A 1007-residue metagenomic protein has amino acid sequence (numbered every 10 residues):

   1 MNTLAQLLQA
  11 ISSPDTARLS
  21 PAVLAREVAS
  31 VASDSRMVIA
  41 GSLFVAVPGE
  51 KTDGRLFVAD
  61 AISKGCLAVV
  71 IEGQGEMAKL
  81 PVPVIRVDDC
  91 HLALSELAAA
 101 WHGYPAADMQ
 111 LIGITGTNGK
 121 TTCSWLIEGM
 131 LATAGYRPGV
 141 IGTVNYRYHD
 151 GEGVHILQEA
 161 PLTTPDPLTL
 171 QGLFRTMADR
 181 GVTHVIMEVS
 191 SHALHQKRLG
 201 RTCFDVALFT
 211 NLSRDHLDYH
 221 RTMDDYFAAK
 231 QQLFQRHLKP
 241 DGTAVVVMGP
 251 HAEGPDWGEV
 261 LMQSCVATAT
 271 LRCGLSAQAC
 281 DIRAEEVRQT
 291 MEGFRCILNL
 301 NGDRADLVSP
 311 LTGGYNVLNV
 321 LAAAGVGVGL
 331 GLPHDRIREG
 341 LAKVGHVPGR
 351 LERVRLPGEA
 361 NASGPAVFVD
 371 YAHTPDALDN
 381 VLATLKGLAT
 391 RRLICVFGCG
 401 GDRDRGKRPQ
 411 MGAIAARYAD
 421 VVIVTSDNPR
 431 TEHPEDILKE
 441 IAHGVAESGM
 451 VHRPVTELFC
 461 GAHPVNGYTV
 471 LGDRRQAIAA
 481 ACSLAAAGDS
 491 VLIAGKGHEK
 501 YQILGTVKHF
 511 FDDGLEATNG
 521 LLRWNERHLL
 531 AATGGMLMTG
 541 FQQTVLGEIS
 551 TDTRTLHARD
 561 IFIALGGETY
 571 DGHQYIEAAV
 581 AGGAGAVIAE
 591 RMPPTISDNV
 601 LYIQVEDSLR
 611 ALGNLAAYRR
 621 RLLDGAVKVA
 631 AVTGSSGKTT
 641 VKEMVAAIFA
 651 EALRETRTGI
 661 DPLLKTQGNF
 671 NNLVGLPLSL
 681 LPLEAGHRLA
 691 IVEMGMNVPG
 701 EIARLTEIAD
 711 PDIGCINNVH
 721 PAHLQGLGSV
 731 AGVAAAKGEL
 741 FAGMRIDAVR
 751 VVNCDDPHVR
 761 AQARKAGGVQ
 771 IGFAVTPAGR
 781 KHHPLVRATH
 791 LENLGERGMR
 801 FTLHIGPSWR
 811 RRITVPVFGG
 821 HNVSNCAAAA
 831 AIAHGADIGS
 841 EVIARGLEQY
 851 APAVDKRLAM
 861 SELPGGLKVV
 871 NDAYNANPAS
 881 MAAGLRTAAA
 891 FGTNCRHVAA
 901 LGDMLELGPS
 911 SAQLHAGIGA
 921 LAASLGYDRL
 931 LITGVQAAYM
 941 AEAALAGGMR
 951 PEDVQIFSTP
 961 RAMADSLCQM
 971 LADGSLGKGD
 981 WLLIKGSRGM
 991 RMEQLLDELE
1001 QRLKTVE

Functional and structural regions predicted by a protein language model:
M1-E96, A100, A252, R283-R288 (+12 more regions): N-terminal leader/targeting and accessory segments in enzymes
G49-K51, S191-H192, R214-D215, P250-A252 (+14 more regions): Short glycine-rich anion-binding loops that position phosphate/pyrophosphate groups of nucleotides and phosphorylated
G49-T52, V347, L378, A383-P454 (+7 more regions): Active-site beta-alpha connecting loops in nucleotide-dependent enzymes
G75-L80, A178-V182, H195-Q196, C203-A366 (+14 more regions): Acidic, Mg2+-coordinating active-site environments of NTP-dependent enzymes
I85-D89, T469-G472, A477, I603-D607 (+1 more regions): Short acidic-hydrophobic, aromatic-tinged amphipathic segments that line or gate anion-handling sites
L92-A267, L300, L321, G327-V328 (+10 more regions): Phosphate-binding loop of NTP-binding sites
I114, G349, I503, L522-R523 (+7 more regions): ATP-dependent carboxylate/acyl-activation modules
S490-L521, S987-E1007: Glycine/aspartate-rich loop-and-adjacent alpha/beta segment that forms the canonical ThDP
